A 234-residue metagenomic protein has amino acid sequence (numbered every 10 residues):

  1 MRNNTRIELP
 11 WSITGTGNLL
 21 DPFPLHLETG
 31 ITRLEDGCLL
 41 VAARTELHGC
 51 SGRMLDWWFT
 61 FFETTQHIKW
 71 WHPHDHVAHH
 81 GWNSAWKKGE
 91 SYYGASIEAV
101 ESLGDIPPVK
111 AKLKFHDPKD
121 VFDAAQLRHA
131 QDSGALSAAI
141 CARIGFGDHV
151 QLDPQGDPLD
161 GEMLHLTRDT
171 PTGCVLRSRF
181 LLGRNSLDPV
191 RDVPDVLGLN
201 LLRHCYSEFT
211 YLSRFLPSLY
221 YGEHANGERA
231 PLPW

Functional and structural regions predicted by a protein language model:
M1-D36, A139, G145-W234: Terminal "cap-and-tail" regions of soluble proteins that handle hydrophobic small molecules
R2-S96: Hydrophobic ligand-binding cavity/cleft-lining segments
A43-T45, M54-S84, Q131-V175: Well-ordered, non-transmembrane segments within structured domains
H76-L152: Glycine-rich portal/gate segments that line the openings of hydrophobic small-molecule binding cavities
